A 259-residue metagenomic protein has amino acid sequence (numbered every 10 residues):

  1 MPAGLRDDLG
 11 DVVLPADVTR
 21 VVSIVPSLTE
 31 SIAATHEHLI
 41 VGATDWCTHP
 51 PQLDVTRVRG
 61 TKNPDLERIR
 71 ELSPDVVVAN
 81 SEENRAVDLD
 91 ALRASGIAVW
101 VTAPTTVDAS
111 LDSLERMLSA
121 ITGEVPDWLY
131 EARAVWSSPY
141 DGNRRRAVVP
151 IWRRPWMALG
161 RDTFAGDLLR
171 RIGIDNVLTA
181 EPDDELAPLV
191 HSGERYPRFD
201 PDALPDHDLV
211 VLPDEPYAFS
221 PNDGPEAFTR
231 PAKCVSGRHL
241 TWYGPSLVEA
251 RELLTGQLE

Functional and structural regions predicted by a protein language model:
M1-E259: N-terminal ligand-binding lobe of clamshell/alpha-beta domains
